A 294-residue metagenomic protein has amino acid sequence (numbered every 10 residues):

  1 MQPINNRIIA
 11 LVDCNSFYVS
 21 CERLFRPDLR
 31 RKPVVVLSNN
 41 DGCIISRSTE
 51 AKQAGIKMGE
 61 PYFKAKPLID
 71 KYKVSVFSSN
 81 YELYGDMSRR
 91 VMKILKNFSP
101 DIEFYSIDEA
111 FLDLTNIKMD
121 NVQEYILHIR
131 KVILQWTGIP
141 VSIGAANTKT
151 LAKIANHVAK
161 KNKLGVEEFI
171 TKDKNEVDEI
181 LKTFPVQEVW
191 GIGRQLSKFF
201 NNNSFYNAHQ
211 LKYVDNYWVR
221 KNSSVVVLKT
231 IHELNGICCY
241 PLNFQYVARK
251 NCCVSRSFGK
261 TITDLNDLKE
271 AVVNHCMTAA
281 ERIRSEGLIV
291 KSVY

Functional and structural regions predicted by a protein language model:
M1-H232: Gly/Gly-Pro- and Ser/Thr-rich, intrinsically disordered tail segments characteristic of DNA damage-repair and tolerance
P3, L11, L196-Y294: DNA-contacting surface of Y-family translesion DNA polymerases
